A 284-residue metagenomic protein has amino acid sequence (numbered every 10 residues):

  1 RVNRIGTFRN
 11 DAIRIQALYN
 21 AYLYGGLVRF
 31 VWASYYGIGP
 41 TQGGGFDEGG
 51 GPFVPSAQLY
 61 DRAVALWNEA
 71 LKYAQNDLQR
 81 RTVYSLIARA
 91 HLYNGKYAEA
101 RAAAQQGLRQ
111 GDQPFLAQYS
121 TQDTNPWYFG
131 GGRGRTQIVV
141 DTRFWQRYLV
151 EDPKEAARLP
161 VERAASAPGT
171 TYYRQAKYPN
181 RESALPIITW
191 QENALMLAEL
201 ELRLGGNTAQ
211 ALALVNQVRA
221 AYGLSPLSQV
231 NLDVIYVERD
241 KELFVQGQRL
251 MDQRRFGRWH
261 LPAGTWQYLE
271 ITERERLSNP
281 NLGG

Functional and structural regions predicted by a protein language model:
R1-I5, W32-A33, A63, A70 (+3 more regions): Alpha-helical solenoid scaffolds that mediate protein-protein interactions, centered on TPR/SEL1-like repeats but also
R1-Y35, L71-D77, S183-I188, R203 (+1 more regions): Conserved, well-structured interaction surfaces
N10, L59, K96, G206-N207: Residues in the short coil linking paired helices within alpha-helical repeat scaffolds
A17, Y24, V31, L86 (+4 more regions): "A position-specific structural signal for the A-helix of alpha-solenoid helical repeats
A33-T41, Y93-Y97, R203-G206: Short coil/turn linking the two alpha-helices of tandem helical-hairpin repeats
P52, Y60, G95-A194, V230 (+6 more regions): Hydrophobic-face positions in mid-chain alpha helices that act as interaction patches
Q75-G107: Aromatic- and glycine-enriched pocket-lining scaffold segments that form the walls of small-molecule binding clefts
